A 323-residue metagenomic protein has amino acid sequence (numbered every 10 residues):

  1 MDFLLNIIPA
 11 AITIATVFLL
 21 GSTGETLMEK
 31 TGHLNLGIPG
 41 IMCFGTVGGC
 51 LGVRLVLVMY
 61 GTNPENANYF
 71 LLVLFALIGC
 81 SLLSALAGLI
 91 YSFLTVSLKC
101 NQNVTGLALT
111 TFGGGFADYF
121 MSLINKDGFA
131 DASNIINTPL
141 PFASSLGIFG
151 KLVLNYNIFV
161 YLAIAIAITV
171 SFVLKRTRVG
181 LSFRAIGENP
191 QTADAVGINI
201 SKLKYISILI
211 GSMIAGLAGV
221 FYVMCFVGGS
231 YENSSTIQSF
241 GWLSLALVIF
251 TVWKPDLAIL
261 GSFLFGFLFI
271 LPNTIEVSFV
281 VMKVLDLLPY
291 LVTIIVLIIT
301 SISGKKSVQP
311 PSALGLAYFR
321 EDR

Functional and structural regions predicted by a protein language model:
M1-S22, K30, L34, G48 (+1 more regions): Membrane-interfacial amphipathic/re-entrant helices at transmembrane-helix boundaries
G21, T46-C50, G114-D118, V160-F172 (+4 more regions): Hydrophobic core segments of alpha-helical transmembrane domains in multi-pass membrane transport and ion-translocation
T62-F112, F265: Alpha-helical transmembrane segments within multi-pass membrane transporters and channels
N103, D131-I135, N155-Y161, K204 (+4 more regions): Loop-to-transmembrane alpha-helix initiation sites
G113-K175, V280-L285, P311-R323: Transmembrane helix-bundle core of multi-pass membrane transporters and related energy-transducing complexes
L152-Y231, L260: Helix-loop-helix "hairpin" substructures at the membrane interface of multi-pass membrane proteins
V170, E188-V196, I200-K202, I275-R323: Cytosolic-side transmembrane-helix boundaries in multi-pass membrane proteins
A215, C225, G229-Y290: Transmembrane alpha-helical segments in multi-pass inner-membrane proteins
